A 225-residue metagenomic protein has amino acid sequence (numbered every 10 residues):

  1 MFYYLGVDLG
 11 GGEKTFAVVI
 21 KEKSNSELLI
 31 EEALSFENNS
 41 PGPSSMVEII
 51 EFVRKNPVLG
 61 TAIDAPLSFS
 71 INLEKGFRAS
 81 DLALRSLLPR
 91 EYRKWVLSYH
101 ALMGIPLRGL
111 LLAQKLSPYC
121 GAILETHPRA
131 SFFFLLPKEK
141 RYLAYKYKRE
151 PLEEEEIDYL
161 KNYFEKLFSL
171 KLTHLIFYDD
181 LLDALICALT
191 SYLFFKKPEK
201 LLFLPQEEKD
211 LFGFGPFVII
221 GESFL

Functional and structural regions predicted by a protein language model:
M1-L5, L9-L225: RNase H-like (RuvC/DEDD) metal-dependent nuclease/polynucleotide-processing core
